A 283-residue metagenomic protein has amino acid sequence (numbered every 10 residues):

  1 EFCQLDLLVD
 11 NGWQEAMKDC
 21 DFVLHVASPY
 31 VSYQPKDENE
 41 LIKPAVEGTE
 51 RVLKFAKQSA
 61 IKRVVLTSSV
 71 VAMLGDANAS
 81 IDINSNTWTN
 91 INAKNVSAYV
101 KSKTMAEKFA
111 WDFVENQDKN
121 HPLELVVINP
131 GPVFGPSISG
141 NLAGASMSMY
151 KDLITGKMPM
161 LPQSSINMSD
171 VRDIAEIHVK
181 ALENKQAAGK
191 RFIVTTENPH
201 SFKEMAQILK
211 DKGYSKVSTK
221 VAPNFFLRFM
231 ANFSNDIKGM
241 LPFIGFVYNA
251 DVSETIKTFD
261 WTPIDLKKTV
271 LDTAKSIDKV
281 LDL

Functional and structural regions predicted by a protein language model:
E1-E47: NAD(P)H-binding glycine-rich loop region in Rossmannoid oxidoreductase-like domains and their noncatalytic homologs
P29, S69-V96, I138, T155: Active-site "gating" loop of Rossmann-like NAD(P)-dependent oxidoreductase/epimerase domains
Q34, N90-N95, V133, S139-G140 (+1 more regions): A conserved pocket-lining segment of Rossmann-fold NAD(P)-dependent short-chain dehydrogenase/reductase
A93-L125: Active-site Tyr-X1-5-Lys
K119-H121, G135-S148, A181-F192: Glycine/proline-rich active-site loop of Rossmann-fold NAD(P)-dependent oxidoreductases
G135, L161-S164, F192-P199, K210-D211 (+1 more regions): Glycine-rich Rossmann NAD(P)(H)-binding loop
I177-K238, L266-L283: Mid/C-terminal beta-alpha module of Rossmann-like enzyme folds, strongest in SDR-family dehydrogenases/epimerases
F229-T262: Conserved C-terminal active-site "lid" loop/helix of NAD(P)H-dependent oxidoreductases that clamps the redox cofactor
